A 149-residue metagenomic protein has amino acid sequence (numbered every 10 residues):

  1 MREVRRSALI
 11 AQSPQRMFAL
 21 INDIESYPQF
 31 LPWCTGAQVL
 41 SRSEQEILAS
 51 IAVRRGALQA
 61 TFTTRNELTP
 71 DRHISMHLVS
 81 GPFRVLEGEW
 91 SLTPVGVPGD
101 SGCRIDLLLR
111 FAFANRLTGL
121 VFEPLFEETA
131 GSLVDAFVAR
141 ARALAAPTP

Functional and structural regions predicted by a protein language model:
M1-Q45, V97, P147-P149: Hydrophobic ligand-binding cavity/cleft-lining segments
R2-S7, E46-L48, T61-T63, H73 (+2 more regions): Intrinsic-disorder/low-complexity, polar/charged segments enriched in Ser/Thr/Lys/Arg/Asp/Glu/Gln
R6-A8, A37, F62-E67, E87-P94 (+1 more regions): Hydrophobic/aromatic beta-strand elements that line small-molecule binding cavities or substrate pockets in beta-rich
P14, S41-Q45, E67-D71, S91-R104: A short, structured loop/turn motif at beta-sheet edges
M17-F18, Y27, A49, I105-L107 (+1 more regions): Hydrophobic pocket/interface hotspot
Q38-S80, A136, R140: Glycine-rich portal/gate segments that line the openings of hydrophobic small-molecule binding cavities
H77-S132: Beta-strand/loop substructures that line and gate deep hydrophobic ligand-binding cavities in soluble
V138-P149: Short, highly charged C-terminal tails/helix-capping segments
